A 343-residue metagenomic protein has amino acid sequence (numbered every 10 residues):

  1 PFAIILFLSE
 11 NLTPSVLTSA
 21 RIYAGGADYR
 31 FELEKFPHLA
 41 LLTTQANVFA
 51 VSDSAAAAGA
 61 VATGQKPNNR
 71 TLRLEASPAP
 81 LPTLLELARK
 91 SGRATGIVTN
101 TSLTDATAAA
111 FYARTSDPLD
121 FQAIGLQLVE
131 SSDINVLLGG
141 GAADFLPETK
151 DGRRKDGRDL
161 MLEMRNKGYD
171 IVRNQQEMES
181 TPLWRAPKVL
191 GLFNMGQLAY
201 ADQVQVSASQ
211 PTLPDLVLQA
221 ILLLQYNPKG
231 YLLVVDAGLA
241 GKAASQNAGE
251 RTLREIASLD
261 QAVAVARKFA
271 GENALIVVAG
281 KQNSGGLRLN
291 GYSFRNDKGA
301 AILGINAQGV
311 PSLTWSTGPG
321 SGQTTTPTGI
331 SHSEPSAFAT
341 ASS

Functional and structural regions predicted by a protein language model:
P1-S19, V61-A62, K66-N69, E75 (+1 more regions): Mobile, glycine-rich extracellular loop/lid and propeptide segments that shape or gate substrate/ligand access
F2-I4, L12-T18, I22-G59, D105-S343: A post-motif C-terminal structural segment
N68-T71, D144-L146: A short, structure-level motif marking secondary-structure boundaries and short turns
